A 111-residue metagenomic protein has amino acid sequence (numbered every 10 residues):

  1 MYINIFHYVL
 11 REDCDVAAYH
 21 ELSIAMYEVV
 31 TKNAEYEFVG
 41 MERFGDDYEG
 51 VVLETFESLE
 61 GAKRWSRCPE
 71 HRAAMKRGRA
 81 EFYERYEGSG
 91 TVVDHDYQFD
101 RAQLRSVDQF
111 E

Functional and structural regions predicted by a protein language model:
M1-G50, L59-R67, Y83-E111: Short S/T/G/P-rich N-terminal loop/turn motif that feeds into the first structured element of a domain
M75: Metal-dependent phosphoesterases centered on the DNase I-like endonuclease/exonuclease/phosphatase
